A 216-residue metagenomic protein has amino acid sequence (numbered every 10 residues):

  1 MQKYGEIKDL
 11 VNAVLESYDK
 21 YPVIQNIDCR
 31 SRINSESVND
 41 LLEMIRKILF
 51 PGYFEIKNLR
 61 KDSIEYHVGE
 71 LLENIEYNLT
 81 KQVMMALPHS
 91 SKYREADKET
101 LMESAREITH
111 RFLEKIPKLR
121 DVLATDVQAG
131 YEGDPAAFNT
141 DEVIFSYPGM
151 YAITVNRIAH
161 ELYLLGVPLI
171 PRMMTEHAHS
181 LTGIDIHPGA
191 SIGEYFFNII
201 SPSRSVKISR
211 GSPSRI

Functional and structural regions predicted by a protein language model:
M1-M173: Terminal amphipathic alpha-helical/low-complexity segments used for targeting or macromolecular assembly
M174-I216: Structural signal for interior beta-strand "rungs" in well-ordered beta-sheet cores of soluble enzyme domains
